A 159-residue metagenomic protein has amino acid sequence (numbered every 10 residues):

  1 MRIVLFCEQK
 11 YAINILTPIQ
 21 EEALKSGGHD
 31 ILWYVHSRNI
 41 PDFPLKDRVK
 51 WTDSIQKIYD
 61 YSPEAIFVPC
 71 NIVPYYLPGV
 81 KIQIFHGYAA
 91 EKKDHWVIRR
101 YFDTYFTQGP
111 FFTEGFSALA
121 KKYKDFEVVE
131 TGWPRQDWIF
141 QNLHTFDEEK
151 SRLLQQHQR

Functional and structural regions predicted by a protein language model:
V4-D147, L153: Active-site and donor-binding regions of nucleotide-sugar-utilizing enzymes
Q155-R159: Conserved donor-binding/catalytic core segment of Leloir-type glycosyltransferases
